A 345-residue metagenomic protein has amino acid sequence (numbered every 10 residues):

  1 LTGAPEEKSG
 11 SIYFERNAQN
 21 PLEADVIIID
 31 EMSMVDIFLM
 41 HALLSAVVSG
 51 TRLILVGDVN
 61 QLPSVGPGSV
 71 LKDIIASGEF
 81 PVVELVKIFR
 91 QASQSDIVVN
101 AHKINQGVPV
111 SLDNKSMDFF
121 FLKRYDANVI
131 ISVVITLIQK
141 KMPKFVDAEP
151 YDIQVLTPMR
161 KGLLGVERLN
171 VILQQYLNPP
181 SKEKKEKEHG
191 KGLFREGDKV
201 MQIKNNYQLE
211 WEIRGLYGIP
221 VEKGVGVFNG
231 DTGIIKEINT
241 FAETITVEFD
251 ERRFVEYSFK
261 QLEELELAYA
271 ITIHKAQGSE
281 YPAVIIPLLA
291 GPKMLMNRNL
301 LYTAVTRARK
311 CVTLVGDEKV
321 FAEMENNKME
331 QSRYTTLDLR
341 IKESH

Functional and structural regions predicted by a protein language model:
L1-H41, S45, K87-I88: Conserved P-loop NTPase motor core of helicases/translocases
Q19-L22, S45-G50, I75-E79, A92 (+3 more regions): Conserved catalytic network of the ASCE P-loop NTPase/AAA+ motor domain
E23-I27, G50-I54, C311-V312: Loop/turn-to-beta-strand initiation segments
I27, V35, I54-L55, V155 (+1 more regions): Hydrophobic positions in the central parallel beta-sheet of the AAA+
E31-L43, V59-S69, M296: Conserved ATPase-coupling elements of RecA-like P-loop NTPase cores
V48, L193-E196, F228, A276: Residue-level recognition of short, solvent-exposed, well-ordered loop/turn junctions that link secondary-structure
V59-V225: Conserved helicase motor core of P-loop NTPases
V221-V225, N229-H345: C-terminal accessory regions
